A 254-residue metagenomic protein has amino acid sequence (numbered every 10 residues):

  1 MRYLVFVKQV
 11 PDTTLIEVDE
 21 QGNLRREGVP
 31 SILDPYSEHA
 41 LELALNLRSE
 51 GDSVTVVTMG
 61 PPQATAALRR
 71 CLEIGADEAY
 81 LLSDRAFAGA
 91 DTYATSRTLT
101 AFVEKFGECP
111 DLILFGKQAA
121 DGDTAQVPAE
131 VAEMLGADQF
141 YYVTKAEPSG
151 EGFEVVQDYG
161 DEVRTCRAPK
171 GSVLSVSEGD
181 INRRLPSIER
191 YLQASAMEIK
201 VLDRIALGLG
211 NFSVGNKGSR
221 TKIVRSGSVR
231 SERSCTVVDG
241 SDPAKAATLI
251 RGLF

Functional and structural regions predicted by a protein language model:
M1-V18: N-terminal nucleotide-binding beta1-loop-alpha1 segment
R2, G51-T55, E78: Residues at the starts of beta-strands that form the adenosine-phosphate
K8, R25-S37, D239: Short, glycine-rich nucleotide/cofactor-binding loops
S37-R48: Histidine-anchored nucleotide/phosphate-binding helix
T65-T98, F102: A glycine-rich helix N-cap at a beta->alpha junction
V103-P110: Glycine-rich phosphate-binding loop signature in dinucleotide/nucleotide-binding domains
G122-A137: Short Gly/Thr/Asp-enriched flexible loops that form oxyanion-binding sites at enzyme active sites
V143-F254: Electrostatically charged, flexible surface regions
